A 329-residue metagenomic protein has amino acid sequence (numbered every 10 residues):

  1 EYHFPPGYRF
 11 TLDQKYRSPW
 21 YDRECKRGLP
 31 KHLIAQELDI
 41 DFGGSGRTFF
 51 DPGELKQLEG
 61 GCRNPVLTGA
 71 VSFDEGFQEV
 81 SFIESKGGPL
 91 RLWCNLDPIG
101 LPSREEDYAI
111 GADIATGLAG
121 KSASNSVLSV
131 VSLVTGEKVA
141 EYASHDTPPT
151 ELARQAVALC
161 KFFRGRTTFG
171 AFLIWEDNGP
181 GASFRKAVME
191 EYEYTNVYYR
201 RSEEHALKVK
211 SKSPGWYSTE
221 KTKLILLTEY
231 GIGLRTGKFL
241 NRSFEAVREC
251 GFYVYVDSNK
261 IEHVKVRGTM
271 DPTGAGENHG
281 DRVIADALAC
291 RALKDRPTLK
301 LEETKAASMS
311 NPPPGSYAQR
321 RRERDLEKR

Functional and structural regions predicted by a protein language model:
E1-I110, T236, L240: Non-catalytic, compositionally simple segments
F42, E54, E59, I114-L118 (+3 more regions): Short, flexible loop/turn elements at secondary-structure junctions
S103-L133: Gly/Thr-rich phosphate-binding beta-strand-loop-beta motif of the actin/hexokinase/Hsp70
E106-D107, A123-S124, H145-A156, K223 (+1 more regions): Phosphate/oxyanion-binding active-site loops and adjacent basic polyanion-contact surfaces
D113, E176, D281-I284: Acidic active-site catalytic centers that drive phospho-/nucleotidyl reactions and related ester hydrolyses
S132-E262, Q319-R329: Mg2+-dependent endonuclease catalytic cores in nucleic-acid-processing enzymes, primarily RNase H-like
K260-G276: Short, solvent-exposed helix-loop connector elements
G280-R282, A287-R329: Acidic two-metal-ion nuclease catalytic site recognized across multiple nuclease folds, prominently DnaQ/RNase D-T
